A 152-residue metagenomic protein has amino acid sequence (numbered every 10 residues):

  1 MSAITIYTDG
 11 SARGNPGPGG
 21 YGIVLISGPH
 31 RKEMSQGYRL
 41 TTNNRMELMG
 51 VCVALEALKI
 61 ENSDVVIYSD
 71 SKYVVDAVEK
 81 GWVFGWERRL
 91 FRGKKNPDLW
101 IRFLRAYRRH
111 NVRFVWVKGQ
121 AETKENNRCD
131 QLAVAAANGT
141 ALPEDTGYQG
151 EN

Functional and structural regions predicted by a protein language model:
M1-T5: Extreme N-terminal starter segment of soluble prokaryotic enzymes
T8, S35, V117, D145-Y148: Intrinsically disordered, low-complexity segments enriched in small/polar residues
T8-P18, C52-R128, L132, A137 (+1 more regions): RNase H catalytic domain
G20-L25: Short beta-strand scaffold segments in enzyme catalytic cores
I26-G28, D70: Generic beta-structure capping elements
G28-M46: A short, polar/acidic, helix/strand-boundary loop motif
E47, V51: Short, conserved alpha-helix that lines the donor NDP-sugar binding/gating region of sugar-transfer enzymes
G139-N152: Acidic two-metal-ion nuclease catalytic site recognized across multiple nuclease folds, prominently DnaQ/RNase D-T
